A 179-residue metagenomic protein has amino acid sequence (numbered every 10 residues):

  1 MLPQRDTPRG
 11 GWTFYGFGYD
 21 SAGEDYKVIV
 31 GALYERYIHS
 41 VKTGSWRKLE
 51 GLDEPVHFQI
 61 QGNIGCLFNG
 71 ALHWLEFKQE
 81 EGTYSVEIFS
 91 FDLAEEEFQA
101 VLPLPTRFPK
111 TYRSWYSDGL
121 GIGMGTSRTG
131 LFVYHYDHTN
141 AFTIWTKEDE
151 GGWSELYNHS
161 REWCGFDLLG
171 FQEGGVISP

Functional and structural regions predicted by a protein language model:
M1-P179: Short, conserved recognition motifs on repeat-domain binding surfaces
